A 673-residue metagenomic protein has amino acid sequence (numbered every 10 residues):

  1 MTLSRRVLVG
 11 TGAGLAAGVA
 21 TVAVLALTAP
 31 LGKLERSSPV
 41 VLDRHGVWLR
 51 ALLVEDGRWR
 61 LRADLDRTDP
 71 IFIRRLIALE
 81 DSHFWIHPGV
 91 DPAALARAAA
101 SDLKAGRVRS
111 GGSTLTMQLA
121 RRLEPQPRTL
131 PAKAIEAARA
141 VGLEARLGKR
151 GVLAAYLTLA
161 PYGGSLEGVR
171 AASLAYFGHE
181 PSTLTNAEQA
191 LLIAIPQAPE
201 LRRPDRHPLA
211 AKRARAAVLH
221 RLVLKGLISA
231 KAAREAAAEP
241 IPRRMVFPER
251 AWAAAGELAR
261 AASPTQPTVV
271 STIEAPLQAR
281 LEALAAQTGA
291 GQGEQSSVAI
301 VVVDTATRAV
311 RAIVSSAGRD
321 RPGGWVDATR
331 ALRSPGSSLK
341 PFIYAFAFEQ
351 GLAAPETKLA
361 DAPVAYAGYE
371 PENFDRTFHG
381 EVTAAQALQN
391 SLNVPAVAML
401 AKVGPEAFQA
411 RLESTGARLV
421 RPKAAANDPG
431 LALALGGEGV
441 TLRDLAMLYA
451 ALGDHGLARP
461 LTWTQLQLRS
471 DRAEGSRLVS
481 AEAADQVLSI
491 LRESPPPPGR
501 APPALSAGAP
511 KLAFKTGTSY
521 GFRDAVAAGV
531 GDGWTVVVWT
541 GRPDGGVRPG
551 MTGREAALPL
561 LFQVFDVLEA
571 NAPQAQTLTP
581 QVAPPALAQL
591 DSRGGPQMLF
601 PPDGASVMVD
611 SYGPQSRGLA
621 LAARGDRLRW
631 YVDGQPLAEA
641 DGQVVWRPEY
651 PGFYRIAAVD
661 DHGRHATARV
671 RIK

Functional and structural regions predicted by a protein language model:
M1-E294, T305-R311, S316, A362 (+1 more regions): Juxtamembrane regions of bacterial inner-membrane/periplasmic proteins, predominantly the peptidoglycan biogenesis
M1-T11, V19-A23, T28, I228 (+3 more regions): Soluble, non-transmembrane domains of envelope/secretory-pathway proteins that act on or interact with carbohydrate
L76-I77, D81, L222, L281 (+8 more regions): Active-site SXXK
W85-A94, E167-R170, A230-A232, W325 (+3 more regions): Short, well-structured active-site flanking segments
K104-R128, M245-R260, A353-F408, D454 (+2 more regions): Conserved catalytic neighborhood of penicillin-recognizing serine enzymes
P196-A214, T265-L277, D320-D361, A365 (+5 more regions): Active-site loop and adjoining helix of the penicillin-binding protein/serine DD-peptidase-beta-lactamase fold
S271-Q292, I300-V302, I313, D320-A328 (+3 more regions): A penicillin-recognizing enzyme superfamily signal
E370-N373, G404-Y449, G456-L457, T462: Mid-domain, small-residue-enriched loop/turn segments at the edges of structured enzyme/sensor domains
